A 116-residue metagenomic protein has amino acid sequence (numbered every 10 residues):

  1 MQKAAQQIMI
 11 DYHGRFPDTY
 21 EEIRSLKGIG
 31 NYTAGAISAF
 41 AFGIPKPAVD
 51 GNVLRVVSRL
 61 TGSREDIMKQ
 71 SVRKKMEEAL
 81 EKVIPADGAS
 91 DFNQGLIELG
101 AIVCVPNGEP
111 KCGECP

Functional and structural regions predicted by a protein language model:
Q2-G113: Catalytic cores of DNA base-excision repair glycosylases
P116: Cys/His-coordinated zinc-binding microdomains
